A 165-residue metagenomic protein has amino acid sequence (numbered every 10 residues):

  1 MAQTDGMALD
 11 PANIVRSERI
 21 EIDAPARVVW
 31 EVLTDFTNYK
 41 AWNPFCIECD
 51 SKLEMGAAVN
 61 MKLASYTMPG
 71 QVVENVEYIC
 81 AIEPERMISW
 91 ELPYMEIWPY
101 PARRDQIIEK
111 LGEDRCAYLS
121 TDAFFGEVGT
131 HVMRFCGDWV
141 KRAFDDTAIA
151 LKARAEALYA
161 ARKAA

Functional and structural regions predicted by a protein language model:
M1-E54, A165: Hydrophobic ligand-binding cavity/cleft-lining segments
N13, W42-P44, Q71-V72, P99-P101: Short solvent-exposed loop/turn micro-motifs enriched in small/polar/acidic residues
E18-I20, E74-A81, A102-K110: Hydrophobic/aromatic beta-strand elements that line small-molecule binding cavities or substrate pockets in beta-rich
P25, E54, P84-E85, L111-R115: Short strand-connecting beta-turns/loops that link adjacent beta-strands
V28-L33, Y39, V59-L63, I79 (+5 more regions): Hydrophobic pocket/interface hotspot
D50-I97, E127, I149, A153-K163: Glycine-rich portal/gate segments that line the openings of hydrophobic small-molecule binding cavities
P93-D146, R162-K163: Beta-strand/loop substructures that line and gate deep hydrophobic ligand-binding cavities in soluble
